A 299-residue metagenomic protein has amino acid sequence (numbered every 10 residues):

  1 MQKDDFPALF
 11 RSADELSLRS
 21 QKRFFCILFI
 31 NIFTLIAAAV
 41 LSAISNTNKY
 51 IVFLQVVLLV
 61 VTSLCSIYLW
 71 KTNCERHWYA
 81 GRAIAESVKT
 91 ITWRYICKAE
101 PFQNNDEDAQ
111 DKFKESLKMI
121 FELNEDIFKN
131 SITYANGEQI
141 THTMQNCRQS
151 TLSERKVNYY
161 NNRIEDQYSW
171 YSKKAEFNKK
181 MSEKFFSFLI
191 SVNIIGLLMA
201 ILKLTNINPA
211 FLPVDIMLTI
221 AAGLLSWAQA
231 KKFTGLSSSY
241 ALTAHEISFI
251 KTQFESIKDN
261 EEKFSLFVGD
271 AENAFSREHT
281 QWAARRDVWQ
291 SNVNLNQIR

Functional and structural regions predicted by a protein language model:
M1-R299: Conserved non-transmembrane functional hotspots
